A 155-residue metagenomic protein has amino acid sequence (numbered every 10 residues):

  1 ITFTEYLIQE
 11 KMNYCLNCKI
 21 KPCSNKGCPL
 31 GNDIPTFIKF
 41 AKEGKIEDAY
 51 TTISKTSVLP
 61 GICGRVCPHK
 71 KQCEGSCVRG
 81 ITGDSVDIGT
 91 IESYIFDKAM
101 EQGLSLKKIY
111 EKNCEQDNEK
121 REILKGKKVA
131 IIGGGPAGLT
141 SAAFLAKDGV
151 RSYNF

Functional and structural regions predicted by a protein language model:
I1-I123: Ferredoxin-type iron-sulfur electron-transfer modules and their immediate structural context
K127-Y153: N-terminal Rossmann-like FAD-binding beta1-loop-alpha1 element of flavoenzymes
